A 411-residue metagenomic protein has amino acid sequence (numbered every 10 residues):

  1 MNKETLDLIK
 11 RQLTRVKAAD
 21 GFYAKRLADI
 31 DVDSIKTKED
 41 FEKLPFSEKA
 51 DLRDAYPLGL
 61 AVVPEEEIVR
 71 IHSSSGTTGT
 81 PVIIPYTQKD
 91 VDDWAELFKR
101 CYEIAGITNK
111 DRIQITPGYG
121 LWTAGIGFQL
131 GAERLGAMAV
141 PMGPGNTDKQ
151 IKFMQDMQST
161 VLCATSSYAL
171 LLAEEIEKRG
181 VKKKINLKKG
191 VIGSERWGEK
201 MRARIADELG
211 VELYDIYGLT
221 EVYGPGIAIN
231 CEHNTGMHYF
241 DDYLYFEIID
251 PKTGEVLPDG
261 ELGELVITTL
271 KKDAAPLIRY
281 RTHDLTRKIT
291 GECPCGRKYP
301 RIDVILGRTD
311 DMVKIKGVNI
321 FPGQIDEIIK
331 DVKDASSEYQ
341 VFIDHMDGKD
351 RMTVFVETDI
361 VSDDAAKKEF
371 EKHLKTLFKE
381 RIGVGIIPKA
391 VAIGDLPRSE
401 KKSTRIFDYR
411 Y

Functional and structural regions predicted by a protein language model:
M1-S73, T78-E96, R100-I104, T108 (+6 more regions): Nucleotide 5′-phosphate-binding alpha/beta core
D7, M157, I185, Y280 (+1 more regions): Structured loop/turn residues at beta-strand edges in well-structured enzyme cores
V16, A132, I205, I329-K333 (+1 more regions): Hydrophobic C-terminal alpha-helix "anchor/cap" residues
K43, S47-Y214, V222, G226-E232 (+5 more regions): Active-site phosphate/ATP/adenylate-binding loop shared across adenylate-forming ligases
V69, K89, D93, S167 (+8 more regions): Conserved active-site and cofactor/substrate-binding residues in soluble primary-metabolism enzymes
L162, K271-I382, K401: AMP-binding/adenylate-forming catalytic core of the ANL superfamily
W197-E292: Conserved AMP-binding/adenylate-forming
